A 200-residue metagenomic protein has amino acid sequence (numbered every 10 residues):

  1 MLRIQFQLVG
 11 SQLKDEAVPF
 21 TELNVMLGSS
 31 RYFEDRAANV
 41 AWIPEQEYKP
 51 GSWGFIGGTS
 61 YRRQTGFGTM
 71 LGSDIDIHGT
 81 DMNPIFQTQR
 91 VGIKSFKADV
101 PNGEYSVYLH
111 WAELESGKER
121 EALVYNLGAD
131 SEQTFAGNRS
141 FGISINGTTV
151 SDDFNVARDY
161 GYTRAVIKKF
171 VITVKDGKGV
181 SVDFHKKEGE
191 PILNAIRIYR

Functional and structural regions predicted by a protein language model:
M1-R200: Compositionally biased, intrinsically disordered or flexible polar/acidic segments
